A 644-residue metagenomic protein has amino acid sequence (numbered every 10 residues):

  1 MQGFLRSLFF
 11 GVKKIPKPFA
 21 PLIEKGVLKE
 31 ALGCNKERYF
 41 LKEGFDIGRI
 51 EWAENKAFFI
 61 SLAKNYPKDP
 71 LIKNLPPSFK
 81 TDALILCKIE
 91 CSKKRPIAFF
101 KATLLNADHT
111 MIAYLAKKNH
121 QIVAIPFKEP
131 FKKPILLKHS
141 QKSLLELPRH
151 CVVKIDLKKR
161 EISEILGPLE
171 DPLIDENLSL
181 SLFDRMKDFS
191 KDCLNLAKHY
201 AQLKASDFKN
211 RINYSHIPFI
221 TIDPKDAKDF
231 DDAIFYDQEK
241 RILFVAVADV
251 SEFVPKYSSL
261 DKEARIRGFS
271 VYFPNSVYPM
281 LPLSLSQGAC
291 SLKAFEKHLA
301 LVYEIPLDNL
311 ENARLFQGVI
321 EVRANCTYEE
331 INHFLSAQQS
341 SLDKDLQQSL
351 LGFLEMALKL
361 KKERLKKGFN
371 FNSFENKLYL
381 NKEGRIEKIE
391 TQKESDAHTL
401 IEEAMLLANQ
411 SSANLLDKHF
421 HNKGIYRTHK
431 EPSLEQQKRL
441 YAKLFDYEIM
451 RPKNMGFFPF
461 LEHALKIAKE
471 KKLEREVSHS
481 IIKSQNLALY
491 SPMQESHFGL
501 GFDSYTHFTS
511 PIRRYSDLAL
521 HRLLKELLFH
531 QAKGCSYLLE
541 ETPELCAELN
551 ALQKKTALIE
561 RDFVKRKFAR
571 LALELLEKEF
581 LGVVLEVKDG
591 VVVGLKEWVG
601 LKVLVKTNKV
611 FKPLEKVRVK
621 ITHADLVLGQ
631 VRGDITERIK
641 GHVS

Functional and structural regions predicted by a protein language model:
M1-V247, S251-K297, D308-N309, N325-C326 (+3 more regions): Charge-lined substrate channels and their catalytic hotspots, especially those that engage the 3′ end of RNA
Q2, I97, K159, L173 (+21 more regions): Alpha-helix initiation and N-capping motif
K25, T103, A107, P168-L169 (+11 more regions): Conserved, well-folded catalytic cores of nucleic-acid-processing and energy-transducing macromolecular machines
K29-E30, K187, K423-G424, I449-K453: Residue-level detector of short coil/turn "hinge" positions at structural boundaries
P77, E176-N177, C193-Y200, E263-R265 (+5 more regions): Charged, low-complexity, helix-prone segments enriched in Lys/Glu/Asp/Gln
S163-I165, N381, H429-E431, L585 (+1 more regions): Short loop/turn motifs enriched for small/polar and acidic residues
D223-E435, I449, E495-R514, L518-A532: Feature marking long nucleic-acid-engaging regions of large polymerase/nuclease enzymes
S411, K438-L440, F445-S644: Structured C-terminal cores of nucleic-acid metabolism proteins
